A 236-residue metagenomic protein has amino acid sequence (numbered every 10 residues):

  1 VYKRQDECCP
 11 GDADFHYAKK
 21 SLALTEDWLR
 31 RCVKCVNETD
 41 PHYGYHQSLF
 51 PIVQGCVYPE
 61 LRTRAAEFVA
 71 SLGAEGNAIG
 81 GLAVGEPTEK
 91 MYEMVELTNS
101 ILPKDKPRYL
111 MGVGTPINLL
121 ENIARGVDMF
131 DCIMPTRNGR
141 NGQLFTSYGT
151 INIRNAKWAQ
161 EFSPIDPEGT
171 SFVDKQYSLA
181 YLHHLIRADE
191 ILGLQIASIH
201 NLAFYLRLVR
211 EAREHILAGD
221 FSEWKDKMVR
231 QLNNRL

Functional and structural regions predicted by a protein language model:
V1-Y2: Short, small-residue-biased leader/transition segments that mark boundaries at the very start of proteins
Q5-E7, I133-M134: Glycine-rich, histidine-containing beta strand-loop boundary motifs that form or position
C8-D14, D166-L236: C-terminal extensions of enzymes
F15-R30, K34, L61-A74, I199: Short, electropositive alpha-helical surface patch
A23, T39, G44-I165: Glycine-rich phosphate/ribose-binding loops and adjacent secondary-structure elements that form binding surfaces
E26-V33, N99, R210-R213: Structural signal for well-ordered, non-membrane alpha-helices
C32-C35, T39, L72, L185-D189 (+1 more regions): Change "in soluble alpha/beta enzymes" to "in soluble alpha/beta proteins
C35-Y45, K106, R213-W224: Surface-exposed helix-capping loop/turn segments at secondary-structure junctions
